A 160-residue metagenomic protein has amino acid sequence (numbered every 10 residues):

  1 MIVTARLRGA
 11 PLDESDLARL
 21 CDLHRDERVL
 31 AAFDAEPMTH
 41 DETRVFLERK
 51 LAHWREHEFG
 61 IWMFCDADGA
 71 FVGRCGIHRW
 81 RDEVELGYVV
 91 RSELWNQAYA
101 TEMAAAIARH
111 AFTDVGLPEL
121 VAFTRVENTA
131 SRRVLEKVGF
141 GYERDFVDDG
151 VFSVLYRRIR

Functional and structural regions predicted by a protein language model:
M1-A32, E48, I61-R160: Acyl-donor (CoA/ACP) binding surface of acyl/acetyltransferases
T39-E58: Active-site rim helix/loop that mediates acceptor-substrate recognition in acyltransferases
